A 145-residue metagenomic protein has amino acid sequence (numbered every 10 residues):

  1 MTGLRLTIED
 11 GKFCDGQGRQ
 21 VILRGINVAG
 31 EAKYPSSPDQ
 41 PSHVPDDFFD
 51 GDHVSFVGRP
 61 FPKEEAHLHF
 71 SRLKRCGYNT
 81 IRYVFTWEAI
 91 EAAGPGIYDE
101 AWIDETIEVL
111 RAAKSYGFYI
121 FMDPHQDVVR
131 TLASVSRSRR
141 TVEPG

Functional and structural regions predicted by a protein language model:
M1-I22: N-terminal module-boundary/linker segments of secreted carbohydrate-active enzymes
Q20-L23, V28-G145: Active-site mouth of glycoside hydrolases
